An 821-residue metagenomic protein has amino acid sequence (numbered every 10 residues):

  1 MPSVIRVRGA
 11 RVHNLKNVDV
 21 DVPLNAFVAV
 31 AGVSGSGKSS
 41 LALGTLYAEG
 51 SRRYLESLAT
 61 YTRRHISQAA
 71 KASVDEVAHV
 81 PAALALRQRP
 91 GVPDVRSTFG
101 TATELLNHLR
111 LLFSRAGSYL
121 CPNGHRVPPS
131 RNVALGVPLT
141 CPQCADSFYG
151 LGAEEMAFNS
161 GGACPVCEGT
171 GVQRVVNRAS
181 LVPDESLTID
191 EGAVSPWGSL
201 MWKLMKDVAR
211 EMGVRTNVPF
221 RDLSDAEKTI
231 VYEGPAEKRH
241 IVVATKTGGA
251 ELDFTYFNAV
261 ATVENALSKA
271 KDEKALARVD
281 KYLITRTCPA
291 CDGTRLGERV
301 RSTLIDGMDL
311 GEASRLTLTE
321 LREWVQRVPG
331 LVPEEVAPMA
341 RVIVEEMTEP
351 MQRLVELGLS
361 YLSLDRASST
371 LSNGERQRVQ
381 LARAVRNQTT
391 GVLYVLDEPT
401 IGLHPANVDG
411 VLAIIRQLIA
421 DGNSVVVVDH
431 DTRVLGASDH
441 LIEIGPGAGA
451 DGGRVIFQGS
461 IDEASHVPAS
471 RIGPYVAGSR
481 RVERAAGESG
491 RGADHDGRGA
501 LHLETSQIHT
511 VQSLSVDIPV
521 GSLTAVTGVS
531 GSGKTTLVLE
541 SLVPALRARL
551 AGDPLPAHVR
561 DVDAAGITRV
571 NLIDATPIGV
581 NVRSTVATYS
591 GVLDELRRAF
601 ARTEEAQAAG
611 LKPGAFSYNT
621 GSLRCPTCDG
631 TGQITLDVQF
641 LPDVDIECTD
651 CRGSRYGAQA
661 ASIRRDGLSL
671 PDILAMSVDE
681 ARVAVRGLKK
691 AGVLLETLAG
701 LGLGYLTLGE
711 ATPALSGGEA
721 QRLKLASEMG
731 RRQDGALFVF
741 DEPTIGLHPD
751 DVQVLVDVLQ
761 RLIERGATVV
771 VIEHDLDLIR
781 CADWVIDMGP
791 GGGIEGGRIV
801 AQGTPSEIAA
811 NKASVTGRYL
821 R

Functional and structural regions predicted by a protein language model:
M1-R821: Conserved phosphate-binding elements of NTP-dependent enzyme cores
